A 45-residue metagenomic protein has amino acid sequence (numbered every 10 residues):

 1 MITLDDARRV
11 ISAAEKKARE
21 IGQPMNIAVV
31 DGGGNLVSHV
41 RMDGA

Functional and structural regions predicted by a protein language model:
M1-A45: Flexible, solvent-exposed loop/hinge segments and secondary-structure transition points
